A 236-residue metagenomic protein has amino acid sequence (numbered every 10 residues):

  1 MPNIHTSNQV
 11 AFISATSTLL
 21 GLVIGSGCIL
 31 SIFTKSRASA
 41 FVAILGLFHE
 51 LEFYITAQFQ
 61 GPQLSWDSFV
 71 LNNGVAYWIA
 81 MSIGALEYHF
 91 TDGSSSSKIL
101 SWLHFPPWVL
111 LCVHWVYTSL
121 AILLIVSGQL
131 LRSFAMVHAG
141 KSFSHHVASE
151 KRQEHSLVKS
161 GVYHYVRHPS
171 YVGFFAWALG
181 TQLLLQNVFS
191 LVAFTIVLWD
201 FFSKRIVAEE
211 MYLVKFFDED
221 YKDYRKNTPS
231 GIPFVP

Functional and structural regions predicted by a protein language model:
M1-Q153, G180-P236: Membrane-anchoring alpha-helices and their flanking helix-loop junctions
H146-G173: Active-site-proximal inter-transmembrane loops
F175-W177: PRPP/pyrophosphate-binding module of the type I phosphoribosyltransferase fold
